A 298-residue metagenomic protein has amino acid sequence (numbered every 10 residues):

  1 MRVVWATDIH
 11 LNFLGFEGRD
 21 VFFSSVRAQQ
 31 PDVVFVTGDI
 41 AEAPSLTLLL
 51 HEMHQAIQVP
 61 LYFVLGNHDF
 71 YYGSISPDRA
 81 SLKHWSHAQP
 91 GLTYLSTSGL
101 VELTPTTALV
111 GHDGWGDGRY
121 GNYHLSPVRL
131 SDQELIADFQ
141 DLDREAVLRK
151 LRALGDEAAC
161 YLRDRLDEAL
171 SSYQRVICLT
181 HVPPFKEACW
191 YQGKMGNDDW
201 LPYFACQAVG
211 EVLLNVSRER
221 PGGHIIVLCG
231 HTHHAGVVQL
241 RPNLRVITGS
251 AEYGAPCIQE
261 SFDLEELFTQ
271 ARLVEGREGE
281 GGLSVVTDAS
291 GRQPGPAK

Functional and structural regions predicted by a protein language model:
M1-F63, F70-A80, Q140-L148: N-terminal active-site segment of His-dependent metallophosphoesterases
M1-V4, L100-V110, D132, Q239-V246: Beta-strand-turn-beta hairpins that frame and shape the catalytic cleft of phosphate-ester-processing enzymes
W5-T7, V34-D39, Y62-N67, T93-S98 (+3 more regions): Active-site neighborhood of phospho(di)ester-bond hydrolases with catalytic His/Asp-centered motifs
L11-G15, A41-L46, H68-D78, L100-L103 (+5 more regions): Active-site environment of divalent metal-dependent phosphoester hydrolases
R27, E52, G91-T106, V110 (+1 more regions): Short amphipathic alpha-helices and their capping/turn segments at secondary-structure boundaries
I75-S96: Glycine/small-residue-rich loop that forms an oxyanion/phosphate-binding "nest" at active or ligand-binding sites
V110-I177, V182-Y203: Active-site-proximal loop/helix segment associated with metal-binding centers of metalloenzymes
L201-P202, Q207-I225, T232-R292, P296-K298: Binuclear metal-dependent phosphoesterase catalytic core
